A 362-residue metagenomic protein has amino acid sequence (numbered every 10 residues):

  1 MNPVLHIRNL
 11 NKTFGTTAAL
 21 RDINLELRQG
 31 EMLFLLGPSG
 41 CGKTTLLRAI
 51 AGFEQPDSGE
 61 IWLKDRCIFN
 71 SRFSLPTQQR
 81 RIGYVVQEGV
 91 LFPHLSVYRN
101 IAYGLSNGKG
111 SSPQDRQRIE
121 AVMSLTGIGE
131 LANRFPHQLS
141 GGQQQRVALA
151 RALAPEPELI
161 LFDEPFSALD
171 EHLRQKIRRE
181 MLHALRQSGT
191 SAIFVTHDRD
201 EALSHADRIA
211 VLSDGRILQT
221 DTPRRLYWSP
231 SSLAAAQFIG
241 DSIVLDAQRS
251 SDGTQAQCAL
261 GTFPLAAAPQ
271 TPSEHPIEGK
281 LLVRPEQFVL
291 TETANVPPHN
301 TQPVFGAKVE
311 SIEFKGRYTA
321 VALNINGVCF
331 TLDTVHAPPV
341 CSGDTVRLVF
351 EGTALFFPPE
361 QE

Functional and structural regions predicted by a protein language model:
L36-P38: The feature captures the beta-strand-to-loop junction immediately N-terminal to the Walker
T44-L47, V147: ABC ATPase nucleotide-binding domain helices that frame the ATP-binding cleft
A51: Helix-to-loop junction immediately C-terminal to a conserved catalytic motif
G59-N70: Conserved ABC transporter NBD signature motif
R81-G83, Q87, L91-A234: ABC ATPase nucleotide-binding domains
S242, G253-E362: Non-catalytic connector elements of ABC transporters
